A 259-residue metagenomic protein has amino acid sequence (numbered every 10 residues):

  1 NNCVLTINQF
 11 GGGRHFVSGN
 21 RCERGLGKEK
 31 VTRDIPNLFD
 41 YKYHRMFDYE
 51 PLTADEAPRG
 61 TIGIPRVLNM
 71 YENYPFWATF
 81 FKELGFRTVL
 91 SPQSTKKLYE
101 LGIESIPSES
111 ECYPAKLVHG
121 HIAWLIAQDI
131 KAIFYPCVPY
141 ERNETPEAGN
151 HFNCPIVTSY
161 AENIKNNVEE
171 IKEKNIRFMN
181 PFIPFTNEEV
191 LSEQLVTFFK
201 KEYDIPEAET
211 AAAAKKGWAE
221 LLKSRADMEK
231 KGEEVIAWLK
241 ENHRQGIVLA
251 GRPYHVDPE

Functional and structural regions predicted by a protein language model:
N1-E259: An N-terminal assembly and electron-transfer interface module characteristic of large anaerobic redox and radical
